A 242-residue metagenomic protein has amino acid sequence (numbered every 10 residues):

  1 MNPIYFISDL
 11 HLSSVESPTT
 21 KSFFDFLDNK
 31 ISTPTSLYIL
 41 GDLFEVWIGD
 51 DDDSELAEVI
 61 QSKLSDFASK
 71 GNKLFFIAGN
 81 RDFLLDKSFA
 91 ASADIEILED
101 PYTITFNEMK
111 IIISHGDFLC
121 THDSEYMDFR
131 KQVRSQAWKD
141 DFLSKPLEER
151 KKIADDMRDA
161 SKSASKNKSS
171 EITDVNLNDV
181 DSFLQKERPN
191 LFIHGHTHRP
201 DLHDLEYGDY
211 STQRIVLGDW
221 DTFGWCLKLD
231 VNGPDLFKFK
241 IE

Functional and structural regions predicted by a protein language model:
M1-I4, K240-E242: Short, Lys/Arg-enriched, disordered terminal segments
N2-P3, L12-F106: Core catalytic region of metal-dependent phosphoesterases/phosphodiesterases, especially metallo-beta-lactamase-like
I4-F6, L37-I39, I112, I193: Residue-level marker for buried hydrophobic side chains located in beta-strands that build the well-ordered beta-sheet
I7, L40, I77, L98-D100 (+3 more regions): Conserved beta-strand termini and adjacent loop/short-helix elements that scaffold enzyme active sites in alpha/beta
S8-H11, D42-L43, N80-D82, G116-F118 (+3 more regions): Active-site metal-binding loops of divalent metal-dependent hydrolases
D94-E96, K110-I112, D117, D123-M127 (+1 more regions): Conserved beta-sheet core of the metallophosphoesterase superfamily
T103-F106, T222, E242: A short acidic, often aromatic-flanked loop/helix-cap motif at beta-alpha or helix-coil junctions that lines enzyme
S114-V175: Active-site-proximal loop/helix segment associated with metal-binding centers of metalloenzymes
